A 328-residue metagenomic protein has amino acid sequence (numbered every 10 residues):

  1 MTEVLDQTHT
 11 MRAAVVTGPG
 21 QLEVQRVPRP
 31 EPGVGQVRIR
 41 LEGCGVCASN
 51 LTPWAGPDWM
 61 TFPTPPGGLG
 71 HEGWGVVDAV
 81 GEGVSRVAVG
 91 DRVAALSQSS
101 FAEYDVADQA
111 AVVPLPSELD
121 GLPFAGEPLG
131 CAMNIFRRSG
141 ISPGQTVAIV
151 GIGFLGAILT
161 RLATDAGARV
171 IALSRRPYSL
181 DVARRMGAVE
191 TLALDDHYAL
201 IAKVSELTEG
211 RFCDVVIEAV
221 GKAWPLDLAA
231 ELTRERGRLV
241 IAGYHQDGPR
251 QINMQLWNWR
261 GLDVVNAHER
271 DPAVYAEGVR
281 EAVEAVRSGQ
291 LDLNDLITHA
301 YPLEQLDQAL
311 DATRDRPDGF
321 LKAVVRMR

Functional and structural regions predicted by a protein language model:
T2-H9, D227-A230, G278-R328: C-terminal hydrophobic helical "lid"/dimerization subdomain of Rossmann-like NAD(P)H-dependent oxidoreductases
P28-G45, P57-S99: Glycine-rich beta-strand-centered segment in the early N-terminal region that forms part of a ligand/cofactor-binding
A79, R86, V93-V150: NAD(P)H dinucleotide-binding glycine-rich loop of Rossmann-like/cofactor-binding domains, especially the beta1-alpha1
G90, A188, F212-C213, L226 (+2 more regions): Local beta-strand N-terminus motif with an aromatic residue
S100-E103, R175-V182, G248-M254: Short, glycine/polar-rich helix-capping loops at beta-to-alpha or helix-loop-helix junctions that flank or form
L122-D196: Mid-domain Rossmann-like dinucleotide-binding core that forms the NAD(H)/NADP(H) cofactor-binding site
V189-D263: Glycine-rich cofactor phosphate-binding loops and adjacent beta1-alpha1 units of small-molecule cofactor enzyme domains
A202, G248-T298, Q308: C-terminal substrate-binding/catalytic core of Rossmann-like NAD(P)-dependent dehydrogenases/reductases
